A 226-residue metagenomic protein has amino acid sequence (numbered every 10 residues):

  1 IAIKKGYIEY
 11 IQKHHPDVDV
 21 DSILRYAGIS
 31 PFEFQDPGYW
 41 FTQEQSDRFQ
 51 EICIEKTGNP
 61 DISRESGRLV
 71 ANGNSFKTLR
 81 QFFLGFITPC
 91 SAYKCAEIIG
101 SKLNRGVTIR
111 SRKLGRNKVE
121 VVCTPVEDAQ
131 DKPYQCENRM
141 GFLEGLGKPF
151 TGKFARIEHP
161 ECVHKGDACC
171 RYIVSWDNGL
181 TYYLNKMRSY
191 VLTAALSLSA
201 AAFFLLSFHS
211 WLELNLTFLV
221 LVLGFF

Functional and structural regions predicted by a protein language model:
I1-E51: N-terminal pre-first-transmembrane soluble regions of secretory-pathway and organelle membrane proteins
F32-E33, Q130, T181-Y183: Short small-residue beta-strand/loop micro-motif enriched in glycine and branched aliphatics
P37-G141, G145-P149, F154, E161: Amphipathic interaction/junction segments at domain boundaries or subunit interfaces
S46-D47, L143-L146, G179-T181, T193-L198: Short, surface-exposed linear patches
A155-V163, H209-L212: A short, charged
C162-L192: Juxtamembrane amphipathic/hinge helix adjacent to a transmembrane helix
Y182-F226: Alpha-helical transmembrane segments and their helix-membrane boundary motifs
